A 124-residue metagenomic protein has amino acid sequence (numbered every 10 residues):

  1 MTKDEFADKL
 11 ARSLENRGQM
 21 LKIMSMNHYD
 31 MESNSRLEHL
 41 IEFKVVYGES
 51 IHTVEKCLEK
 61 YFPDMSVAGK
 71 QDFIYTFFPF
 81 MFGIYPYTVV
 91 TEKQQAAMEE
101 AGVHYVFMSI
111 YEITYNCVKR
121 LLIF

Functional and structural regions predicted by a protein language model:
M1-L21, F73-F77: Hydrophobic alpha-helical connector segments
A7, K70-I74, T114, V118: Short runs of predominantly hydrophobic/aromatic residues within well-ordered alpha helices that form helix-helix
K22-D30, G69, T91-E92: Short acidic alpha-helical/loop segments enriched in Asp/Glu that coordinate divalent cations
S25-E59: A contiguous binding-surface segment within folded domains or other stable secondary-structure elements
H52-K60, D64, F80-F124: C-terminal peripheral helix-coil segments that are non-catalytic and often amphipathic
F62-F78: All-alpha amphipathic helical-bundle segments outside canonical DNA-binding/catalytic cores that form hydrophobic
